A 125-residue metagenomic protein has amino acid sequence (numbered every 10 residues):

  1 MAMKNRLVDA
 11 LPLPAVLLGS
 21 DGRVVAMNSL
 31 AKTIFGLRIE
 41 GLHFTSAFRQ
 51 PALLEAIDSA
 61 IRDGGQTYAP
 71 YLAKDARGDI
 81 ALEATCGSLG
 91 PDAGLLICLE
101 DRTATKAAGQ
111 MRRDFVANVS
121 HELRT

Functional and structural regions predicted by a protein language model:
M1, L89-E122: Sensory coupling linkers of modular signal transduction proteins
M1-K32: Sensory modules in modular signal-transduction proteins
V8, L17, L37, R77 (+1 more regions): Generic structural signal for beta-strand residues in well-ordered domains
D9, T45-S46, A117: Pre-signature/interface helix of ABC/ABC-like ATPase nucleotide-binding domains
L30-E40: PAS/PAS-like sensory domain cap-loop motif
I34, A56, A107-A108: Residues that scaffold the ATP/ADP-binding catalytic core of kinase and kinase-like folds
H43-A104: PAS-family sensory/regulatory modules and their coupling/dimerization elements
